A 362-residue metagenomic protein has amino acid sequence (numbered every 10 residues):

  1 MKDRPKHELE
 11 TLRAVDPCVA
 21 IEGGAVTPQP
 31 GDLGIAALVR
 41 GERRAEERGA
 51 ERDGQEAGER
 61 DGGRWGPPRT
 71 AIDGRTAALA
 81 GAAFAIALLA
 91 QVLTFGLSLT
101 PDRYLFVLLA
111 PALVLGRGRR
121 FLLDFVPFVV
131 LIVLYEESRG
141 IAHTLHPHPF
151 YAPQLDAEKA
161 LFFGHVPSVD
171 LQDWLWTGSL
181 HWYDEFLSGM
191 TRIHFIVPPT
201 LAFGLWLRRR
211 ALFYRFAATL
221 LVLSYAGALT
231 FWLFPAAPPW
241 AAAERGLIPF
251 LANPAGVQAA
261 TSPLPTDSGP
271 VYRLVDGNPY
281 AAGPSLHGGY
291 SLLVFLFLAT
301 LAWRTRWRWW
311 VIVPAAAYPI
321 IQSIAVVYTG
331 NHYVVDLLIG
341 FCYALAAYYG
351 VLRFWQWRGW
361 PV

Functional and structural regions predicted by a protein language model:
G58, G62-Y104, G118-P199: N-terminal transmembrane-helix/juxtamembrane module of multi-pass inner/ER membrane proteins
F84-V92, L131-E137, S224-F231, A317-V327: Aromatic-anchored segments of alpha-helical transmembrane domains
F125-V129, P198-P235, W240-I248, A315: Interfacial segments of alpha-helical transmembrane regions
L134-A157, L221-G256: Aromatic-rich transmembrane-lumenal/periplasmic boundary elements in polytopic membrane proteins
Y183-V197, N278-T300, V334, L338: Membrane-interface loop-to-helix entry segments
T200-L207, G288-R306, C342-R353: Membrane-interfacial alpha-helical segments at the cytosolic side of multi-pass membrane proteins
T230-W303, W309: Membrane-interfacial catalytic/cofactor-binding modules of polytopic membrane enzymes
P238, A282, I321-L345: Interfacial helix-loop-helix junctions of multi-pass membrane proteins
